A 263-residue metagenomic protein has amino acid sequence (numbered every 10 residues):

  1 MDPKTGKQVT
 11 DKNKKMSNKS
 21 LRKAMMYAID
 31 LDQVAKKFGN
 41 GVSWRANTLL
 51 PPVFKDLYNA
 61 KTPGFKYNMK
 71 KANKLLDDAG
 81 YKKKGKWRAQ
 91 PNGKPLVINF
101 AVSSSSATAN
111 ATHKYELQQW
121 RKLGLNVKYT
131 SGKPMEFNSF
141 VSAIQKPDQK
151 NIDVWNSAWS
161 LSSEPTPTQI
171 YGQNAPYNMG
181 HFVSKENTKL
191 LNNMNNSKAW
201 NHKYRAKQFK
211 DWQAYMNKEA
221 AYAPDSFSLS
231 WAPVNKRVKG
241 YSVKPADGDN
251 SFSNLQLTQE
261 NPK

Functional and structural regions predicted by a protein language model:
M1-K37, K55-W87, N92-E219, Q259-K263: Extracytoplasmic/periplasmic ligand-capture domains
N40, A158, S228: Conserved residues at the C-terminal ends of beta-strands
V42-K61, S230-V238: Mature extracytoplasmic/periplasmic domains
W44, K133-M135, W231, D247: Active/binding-pocket-proximal capping segment
V53-K55, P63-F65, Y241-S242, F252: Short, charged/polar low-complexity linear motifs in solvent-exposed/disordered segments
D225: Active-site-proximal polar cores
V234-K263: Long beta-strand-rich cores associated with HINT superfamily self-processing modules
